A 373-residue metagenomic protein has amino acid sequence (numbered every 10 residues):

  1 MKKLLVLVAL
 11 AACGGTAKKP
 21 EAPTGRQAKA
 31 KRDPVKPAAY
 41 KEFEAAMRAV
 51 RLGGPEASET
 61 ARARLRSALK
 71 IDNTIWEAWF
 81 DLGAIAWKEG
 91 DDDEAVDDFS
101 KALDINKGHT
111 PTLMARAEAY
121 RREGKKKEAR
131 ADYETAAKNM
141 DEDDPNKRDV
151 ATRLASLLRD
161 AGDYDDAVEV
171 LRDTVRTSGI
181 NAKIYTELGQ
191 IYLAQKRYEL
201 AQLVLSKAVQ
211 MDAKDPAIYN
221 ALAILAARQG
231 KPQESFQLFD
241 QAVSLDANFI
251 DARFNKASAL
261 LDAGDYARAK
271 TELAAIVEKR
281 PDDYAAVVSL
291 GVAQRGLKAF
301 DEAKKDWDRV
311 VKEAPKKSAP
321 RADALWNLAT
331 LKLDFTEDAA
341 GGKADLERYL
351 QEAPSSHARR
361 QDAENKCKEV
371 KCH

Functional and structural regions predicted by a protein language model:
G14-A17: Bacterial signal peptide processing site
R32, A39, W76-E77, T110-P111 (+7 more regions): Helix-start (N-cap) detector for alpha-helical repeat units in TPR-like alpha-solenoids, especially tetratricopeptide
P37-I71, K88, D149, S156 (+3 more regions): Alpha-helical segment of the N-proximal tetratricopeptide repeat
M47, A84, E118, S156 (+5 more regions): Residue-level recognition of tetratricopeptide repeat
V50, W87, R121, R159 (+7 more regions): Position-specific recognition of the canonical hydrophobic site in helix A of tetratricopeptide repeat
G54-R64, K88-K101, E123-T135, A161-D173 (+5 more regions): Structural signature of tandem alpha-helical TPR/SEL1-like repeats, specifically the intra-repeat loop/turn
I71, I105, N139-D143, T177 (+5 more regions): Structural marker of alpha-solenoid helical repeat scaffolds
D81, A115, D149-R153, E187 (+5 more regions): Canonical tetratricopeptide repeat
